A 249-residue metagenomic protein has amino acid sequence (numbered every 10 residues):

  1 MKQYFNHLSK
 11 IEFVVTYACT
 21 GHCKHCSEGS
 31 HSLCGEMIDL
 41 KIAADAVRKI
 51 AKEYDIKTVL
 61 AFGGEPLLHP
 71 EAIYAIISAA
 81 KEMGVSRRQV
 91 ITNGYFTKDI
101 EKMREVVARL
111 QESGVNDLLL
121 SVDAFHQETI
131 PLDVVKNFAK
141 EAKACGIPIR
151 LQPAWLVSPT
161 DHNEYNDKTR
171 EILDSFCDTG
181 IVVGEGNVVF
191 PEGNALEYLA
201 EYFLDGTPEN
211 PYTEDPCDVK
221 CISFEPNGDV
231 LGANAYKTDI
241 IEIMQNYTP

Functional and structural regions predicted by a protein language model:
M1-T92, T97-E105: Conserved alpha-helical substructure of the radical SAM core
K49-E53, S78, V107-G114, N137-E141: Acidic (Asp/Glu)-rich catalytic clusters
E65, G94-F96, A124-H126, W155-V157 (+1 more regions): Active-site-proximal loop/turn and secondary-structure-junction residues that shape catalytic pockets, frequently
R87-R88, D117, I149: Hydrophobic beta-strand scaffold residues
R104-H126, N163-F190: Structural recognition of alpha->loop->beta junctions
S121-T129, A139, K143-I172: Conserved strand-turn element in the central/C-terminal portion of the radical SAM core barrel that lines
G184-P249: Accessory C-terminal segments flanking Radical SAM cores
